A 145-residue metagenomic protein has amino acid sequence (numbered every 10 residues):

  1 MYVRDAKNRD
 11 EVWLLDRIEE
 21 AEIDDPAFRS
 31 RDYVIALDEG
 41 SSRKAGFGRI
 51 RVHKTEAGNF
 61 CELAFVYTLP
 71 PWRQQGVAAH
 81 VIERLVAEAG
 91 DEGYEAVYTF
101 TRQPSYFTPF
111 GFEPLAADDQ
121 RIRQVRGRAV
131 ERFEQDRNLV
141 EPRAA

Functional and structural regions predicted by a protein language model:
M1-A27, L37-D38, R43, E131-A145: Short amphipathic alpha-helix that is part of the acyltransferase structural core
S30-V34: Short loop/turn microsegments at loop-to-beta-strand junctions
I35, S42-H53, N59-Y67: Conserved beta-strand in the GNAT
E56, E62-A64, A117, I122-R123 (+1 more regions): Membrane-topology and secretion signals of cell-surface/extracellular proteins
T68, Q74-A87, T99: Conserved acetyl-CoA-binding loop-helix of GNAT-fold acetyltransferases
A89-R102: Conserved GNAT acetyl-CoA-binding A-motif
T101-V125: Conserved active-site alpha-helix within GNAT-family acetyltransferase domains
